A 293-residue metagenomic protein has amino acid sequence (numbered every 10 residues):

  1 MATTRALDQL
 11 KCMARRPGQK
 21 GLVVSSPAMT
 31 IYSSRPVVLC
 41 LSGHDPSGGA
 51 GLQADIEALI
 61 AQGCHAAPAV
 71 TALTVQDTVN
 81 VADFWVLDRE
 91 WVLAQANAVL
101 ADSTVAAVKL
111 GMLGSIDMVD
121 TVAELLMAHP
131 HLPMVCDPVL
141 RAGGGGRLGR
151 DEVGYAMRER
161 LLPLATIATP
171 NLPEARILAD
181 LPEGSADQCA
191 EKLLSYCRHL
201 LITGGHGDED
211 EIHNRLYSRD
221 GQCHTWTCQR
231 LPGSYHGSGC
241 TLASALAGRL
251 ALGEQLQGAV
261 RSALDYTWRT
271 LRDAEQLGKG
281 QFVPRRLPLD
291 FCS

Functional and structural regions predicted by a protein language model:
A2, A6-D8: Short amphipathic, helix-prone segments within low-complexity/disordered or flexible regions
T30-C40, L52, I56-G143, L289-C292: Conserved N-terminal subdomain of the carbohydrate kinase-like
Y32-R35, D83-V86, Q257-S293: Charged C-terminal helix
L41-S47, C223-H236: Short pre-catalytic strand/loop immediately N-terminal to key active-site residues, enriched for Gly-Thr
A58, R176-I177, G233-L256: Short, small-residue alpha-helix embedded
G63-A67, C223-H224, R249-A263: Phosphate-handling active-site elements
D151-C223: Conserved phosphate/ATP/ADP-binding segment of small-molecule kinases
